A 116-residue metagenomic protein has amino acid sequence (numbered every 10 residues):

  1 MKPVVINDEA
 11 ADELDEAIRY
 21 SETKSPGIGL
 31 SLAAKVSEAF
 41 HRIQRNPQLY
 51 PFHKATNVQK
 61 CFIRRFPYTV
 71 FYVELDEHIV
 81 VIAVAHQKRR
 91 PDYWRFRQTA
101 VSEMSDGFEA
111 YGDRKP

Functional and structural regions predicted by a protein language model:
M1-A33, D106-P116: Arg/Lys-rich, positively charged N-terminal/basic patches that mediate binding to nucleic acids
D8, K35, R89-P91: Short linear/disordered segments characteristic of secreted peptide precursors and small low-complexity proteins
S25, N46-K54, R89-Y93: Short, charge-rich, low-complexity interaction segments located in flexible loops at or near secondary-structure
S37-E38, R45-I79: Basic/aromatic recognition patch in beta-strand/loop cores that engages polyanionic ligands
T69, V73-P116: Enriched for short, Lys/Arg-rich terminal
